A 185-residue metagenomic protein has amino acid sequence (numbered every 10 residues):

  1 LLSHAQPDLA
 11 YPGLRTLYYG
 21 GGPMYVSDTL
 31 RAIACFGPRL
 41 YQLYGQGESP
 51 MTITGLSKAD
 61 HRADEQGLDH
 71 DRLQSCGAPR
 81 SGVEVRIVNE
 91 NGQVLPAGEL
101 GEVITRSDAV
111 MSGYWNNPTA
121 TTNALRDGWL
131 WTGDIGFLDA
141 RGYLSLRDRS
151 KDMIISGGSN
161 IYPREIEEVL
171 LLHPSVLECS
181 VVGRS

Functional and structural regions predicted by a protein language model:
L2-D71, E84, N91-V94: Gly/Ser/Thr-rich phosphate-binding loop
G13, G82, S175-E178: Glycine-centered tight turns that cap/initiate beta-strands
G21, G45, G77, D134 (+1 more regions): Active-site glycine-centered loops adjacent to acidic/histidine catalytic or metal-binding residues that shape
L30, Q74, T119, E168: Active-site phosphate/pyrophosphate- and oxyanion-stabilizing loops and adjacent acidic/basic residues in soluble
A78-G82, Q93-N123, S159-I161: Conserved ATP/PPi-binding loop(s) of AMP-dependent carboxylate-activating enzymes
V88-N89, T132, L138: Hydrophobic alpha-helical segments, especially N-terminal targeting/anchoring helices
S107, S112-G113, I135-S185: AMP-binding/adenylate-forming catalytic core of the ANL superfamily
